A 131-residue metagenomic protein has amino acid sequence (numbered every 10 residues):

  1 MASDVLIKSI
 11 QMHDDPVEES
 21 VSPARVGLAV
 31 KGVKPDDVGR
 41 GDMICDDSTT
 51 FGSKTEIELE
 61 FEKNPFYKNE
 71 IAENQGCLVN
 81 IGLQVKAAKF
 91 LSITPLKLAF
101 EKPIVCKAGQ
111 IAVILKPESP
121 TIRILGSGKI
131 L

Functional and structural regions predicted by a protein language model:
M1-L131: C-terminal effector/interaction modules appended to NTPase cores
